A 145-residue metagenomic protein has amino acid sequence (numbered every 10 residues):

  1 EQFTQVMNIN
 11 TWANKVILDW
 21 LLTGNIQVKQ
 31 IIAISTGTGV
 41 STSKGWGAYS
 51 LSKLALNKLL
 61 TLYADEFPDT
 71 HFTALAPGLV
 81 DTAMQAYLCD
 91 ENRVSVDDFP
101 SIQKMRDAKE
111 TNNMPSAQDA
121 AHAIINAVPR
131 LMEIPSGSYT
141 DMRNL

Functional and structural regions predicted by a protein language model:
E1-K15, L56: Catalytic Tyr-X3-Lys loop
E1-T4, T23, G45: Conserved mid-core segment of classical short-chain dehydrogenase/reductases
N10, A33, T73: Rossmann-fold scaffold of SDR-type NAD(P)-dependent oxidoreductases
N10-L18, Q30, V40, I124: Conserved internal alpha-helix within the Rossmann fold of NAD(P)-dependent oxidoreductases
A13-L21, N25, L59-L60: Hydrophobic positions on the long internal alpha-helix of Rossmann-like NAD(P)-dependent oxidoreductase domains
T23, D65-E66: Alpha-helical segment proximal to the catalytic Tyr-Lys
V28-D65, A76-V80, A86-C89: Catalytic loop of short-chain dehydrogenase/reductase
A74-L75, T82, R93-L145: C-terminal helical subdomain
